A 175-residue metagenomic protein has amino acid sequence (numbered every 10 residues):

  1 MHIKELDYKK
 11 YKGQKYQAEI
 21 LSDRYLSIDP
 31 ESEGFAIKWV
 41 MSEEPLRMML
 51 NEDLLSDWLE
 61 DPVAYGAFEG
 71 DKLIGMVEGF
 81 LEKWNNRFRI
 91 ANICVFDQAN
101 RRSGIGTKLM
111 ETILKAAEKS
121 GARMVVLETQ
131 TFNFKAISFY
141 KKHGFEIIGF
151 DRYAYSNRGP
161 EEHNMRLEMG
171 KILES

Functional and structural regions predicted by a protein language model:
H2, D7, R123, Q130-I137 (+2 more regions): C-terminal "cap" of GNAT-fold acetyltransferases
L6-N92, F96-A99, M110-E111, A116 (+2 more regions): Acetyl-CoA-dependent GNAT
D29, M48, T129-T131, K135: Alpha-helical interaction segments
P30-E31, K108, T131, R158: Residue-level signal for alpha-helical context at structural boundaries
K72, F96-E111, K115, K119-S120 (+2 more regions): Conserved glycine-rich acetyl-CoA-binding loop
R87, M124-V126: Residues at or immediately flanking beta-strands
